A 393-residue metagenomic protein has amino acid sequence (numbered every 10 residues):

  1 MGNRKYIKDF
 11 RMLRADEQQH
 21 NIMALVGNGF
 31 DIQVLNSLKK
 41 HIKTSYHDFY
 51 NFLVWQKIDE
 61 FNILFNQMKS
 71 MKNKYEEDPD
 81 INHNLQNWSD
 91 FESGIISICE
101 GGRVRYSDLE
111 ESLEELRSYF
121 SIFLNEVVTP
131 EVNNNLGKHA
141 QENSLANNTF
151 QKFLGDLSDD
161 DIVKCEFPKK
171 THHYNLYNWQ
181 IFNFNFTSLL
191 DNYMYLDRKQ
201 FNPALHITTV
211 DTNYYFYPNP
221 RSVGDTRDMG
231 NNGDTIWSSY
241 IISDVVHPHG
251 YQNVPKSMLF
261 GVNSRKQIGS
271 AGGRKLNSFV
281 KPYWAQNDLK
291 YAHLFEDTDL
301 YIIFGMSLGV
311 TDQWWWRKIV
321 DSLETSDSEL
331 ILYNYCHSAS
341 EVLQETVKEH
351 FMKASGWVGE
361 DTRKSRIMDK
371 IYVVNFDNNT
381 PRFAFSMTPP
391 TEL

Functional and structural regions predicted by a protein language model:
M1-N66, K169-H172: Conserved, well-structured beta-alpha core segment at the onset of a catalytic domain
M1-V34, L289-L393: SIR2/sirtuin-family catalytic core signature
R4, T44-D48, N73, V104 (+4 more regions): Intrinsically disordered, low-complexity segments enriched in small/polar residues
Y6-D9, S37-D48, E60, D80-D90 (+8 more regions): Short, solvent-exposed coil/turn linker segments
R11, Y50-L53, N66, Y217 (+4 more regions): Compositionally biased, low-structure terminal segments
H20, H41, H47, H83 (+7 more regions): Histidine (H) residue identity feature
S37-Y50, Y195-F201, N263-S264, R317-I319 (+1 more regions): Short secondary-structure boundary/capping segments
L53-Q286: Extended, H/D-rich, highly charged conserved domains that either
